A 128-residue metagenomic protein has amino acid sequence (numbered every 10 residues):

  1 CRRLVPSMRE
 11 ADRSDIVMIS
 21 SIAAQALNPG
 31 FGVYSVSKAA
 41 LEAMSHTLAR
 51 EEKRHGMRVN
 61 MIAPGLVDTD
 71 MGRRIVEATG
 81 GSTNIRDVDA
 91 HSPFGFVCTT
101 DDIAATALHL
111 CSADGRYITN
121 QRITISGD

Functional and structural regions predicted by a protein language model:
C1, S37: Active-site helix of classical SDR
P6, R50-E51, R116: Alpha-helical segment proximal to the catalytic Tyr-Lys
S21: Residue(s) in the substrate-gating loop at a strand-loop-helix junction that position the organic substrate next
A26-G32, R54-H55, G95, A113: Active-site loop immediately N-terminal to the catalytic Tyr-X3-Lys motif of short-chain dehydrogenase/reductase
K53, R58, I118-N120: Short, small/polar-rich loop/turn modules that mediate ligand/substrate recognition or access, typified
R54, L66-H91: A glycine/serine/threonine-rich, flexible loop-to-helix segment that serves as the NAD(P) cofactor-binding "lid"
R58-D68, C111, T124-S126: Conserved SDR Rossmann-fold cofactor-binding beta-strand/turn motif
F96-I125: C-terminal substrate-recognition "lid" of short-chain dehydrogenase/reductases
